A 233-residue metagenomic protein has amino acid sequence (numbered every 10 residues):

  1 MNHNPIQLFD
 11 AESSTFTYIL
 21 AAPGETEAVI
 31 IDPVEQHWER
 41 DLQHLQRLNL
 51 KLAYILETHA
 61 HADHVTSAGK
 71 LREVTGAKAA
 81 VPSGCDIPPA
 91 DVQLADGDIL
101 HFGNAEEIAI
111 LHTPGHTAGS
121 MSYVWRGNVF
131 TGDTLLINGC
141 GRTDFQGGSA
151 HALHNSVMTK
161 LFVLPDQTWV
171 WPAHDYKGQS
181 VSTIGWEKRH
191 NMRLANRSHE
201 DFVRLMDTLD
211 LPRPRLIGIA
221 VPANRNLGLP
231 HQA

Functional and structural regions predicted by a protein language model:
M1-K51, S122-T131, N138: Conserved beta-strand hairpin/beta-sheet module of binuclear metal-dependent hydrolase folds, prominently
Q7, I19, I99-V124: Core dinuclear metal-dependent hydrolase active-site scaffold
S14, E25-E27, V34-L111, R189-A195 (+1 more regions): Active-site HxH/HxHxD metal-binding segment of metal-dependent hydrolases
L20, D32, H59, L71 (+6 more regions): Divalent metal-coordination and catalytic microenvironments
P33, A60, G84-C85, H116-T117 (+4 more regions): Active-site metal-binding loops of divalent metal-dependent hydrolases
E73, G115, Y123, F162-V163: Solvent-exposed polar/charged
C140-V163: Active-site-adjacent loop/tail segments of enzyme domains
N155-W169, A173-A233: Accessory terminal helices/loops
